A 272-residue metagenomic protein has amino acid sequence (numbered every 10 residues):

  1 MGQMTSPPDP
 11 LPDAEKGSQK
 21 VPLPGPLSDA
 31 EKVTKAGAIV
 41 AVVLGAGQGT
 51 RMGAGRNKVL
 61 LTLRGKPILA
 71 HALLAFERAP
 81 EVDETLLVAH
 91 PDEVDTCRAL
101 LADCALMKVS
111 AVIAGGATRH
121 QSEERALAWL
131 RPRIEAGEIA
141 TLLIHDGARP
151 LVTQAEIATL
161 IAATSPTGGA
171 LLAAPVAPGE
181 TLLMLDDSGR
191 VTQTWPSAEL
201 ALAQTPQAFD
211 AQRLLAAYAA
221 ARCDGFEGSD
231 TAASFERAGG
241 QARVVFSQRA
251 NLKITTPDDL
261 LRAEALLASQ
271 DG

Functional and structural regions predicted by a protein language model:
Q3, N251-G272: Hydrophobic helical membrane-anchoring modules
Q3-A36, P132-E138, D187-G189: Intrinsically disordered, low-complexity terminal tails and inter-domain linkers enriched for S/T/G/P/D/E
K35-T96: N-terminal glycine-rich phosphate-binding loop and ensuing alpha1 helix
T62, L151, A208, K253-I254: Short aromatic/basic micro-patch
A102-I139: Short phosphate-binding loop-to-helix
L142-L143: Short aromatic/hydrophobic "clamp" motif used to bind/position activated sugar donors
V152-R243, G272: Conserved core of the sugar-phosphate nucleotidyltransferase
A242-F246, L252-T255: Conserved active-site beta-strand element of glycosyltransferases/polysaccharide synthases
